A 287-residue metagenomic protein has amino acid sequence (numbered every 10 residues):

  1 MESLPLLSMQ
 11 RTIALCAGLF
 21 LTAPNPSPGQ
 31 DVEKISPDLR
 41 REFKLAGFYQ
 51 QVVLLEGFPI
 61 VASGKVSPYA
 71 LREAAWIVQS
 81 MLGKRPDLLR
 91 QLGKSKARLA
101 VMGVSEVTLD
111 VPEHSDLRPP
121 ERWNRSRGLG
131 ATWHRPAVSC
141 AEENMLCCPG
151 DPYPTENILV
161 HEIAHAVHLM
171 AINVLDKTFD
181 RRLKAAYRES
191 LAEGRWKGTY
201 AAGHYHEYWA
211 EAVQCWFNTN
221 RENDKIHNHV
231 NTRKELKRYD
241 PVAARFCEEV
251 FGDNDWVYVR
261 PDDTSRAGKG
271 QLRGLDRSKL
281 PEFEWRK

Functional and structural regions predicted by a protein language model:
M1-I13: Bacterial N-terminal signal peptides that target proteins for export
R11-A23: Bacterial N-terminal signal peptides
P24-G29: Boundary at the C-terminal end of the N-terminal hydrophobic targeting segment
D38-R40, L45-F48, L55-F58, S63-R188 (+2 more regions): Acidic/His-rich structured neighborhood in mature extracellular/periplasmic domains
V52-L54, L92-S95, A201-W209: Extracellular/periplasmic catalytic domains that process cell-envelope and extracellular macromolecules
A62-K65, R195-G203, V230-L236: Active-site rim elements
M170-E222: Post-HExxH zinc-binding segment in Zn-dependent metallohydrolases
V213-K287: Pan-zinc metallopeptidase signature
